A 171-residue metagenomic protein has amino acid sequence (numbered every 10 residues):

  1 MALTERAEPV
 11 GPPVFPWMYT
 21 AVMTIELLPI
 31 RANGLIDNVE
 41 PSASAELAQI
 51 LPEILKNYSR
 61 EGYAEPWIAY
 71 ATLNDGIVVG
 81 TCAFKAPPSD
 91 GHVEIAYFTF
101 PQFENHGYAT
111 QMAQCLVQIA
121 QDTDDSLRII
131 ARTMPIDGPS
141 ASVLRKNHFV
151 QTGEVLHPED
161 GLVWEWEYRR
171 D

Functional and structural regions predicted by a protein language model:
L3-L47, E53-Y58, A64-D171: Acyl-donor (CoA/ACP) binding surface of acyl/acetyltransferases
